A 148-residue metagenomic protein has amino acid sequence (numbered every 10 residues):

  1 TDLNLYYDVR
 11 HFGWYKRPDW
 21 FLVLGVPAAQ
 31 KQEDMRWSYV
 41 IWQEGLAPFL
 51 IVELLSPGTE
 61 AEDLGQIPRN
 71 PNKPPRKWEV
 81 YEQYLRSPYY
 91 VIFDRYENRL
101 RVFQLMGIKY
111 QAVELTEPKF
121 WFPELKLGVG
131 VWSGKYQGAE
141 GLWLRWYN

Functional and structural regions predicted by a protein language model:
T1, W14-K16: Short, basic and Ser/Thr-rich N-terminal targeting/leader segments
T1-D8: A short acidic/basic microdomain associated with nuclease active sites
D8-F12, V23-L50, L55-R86, I92-N148: C-terminal interaction segment
R17-F21: Catalytic metal-binding acidic patch
